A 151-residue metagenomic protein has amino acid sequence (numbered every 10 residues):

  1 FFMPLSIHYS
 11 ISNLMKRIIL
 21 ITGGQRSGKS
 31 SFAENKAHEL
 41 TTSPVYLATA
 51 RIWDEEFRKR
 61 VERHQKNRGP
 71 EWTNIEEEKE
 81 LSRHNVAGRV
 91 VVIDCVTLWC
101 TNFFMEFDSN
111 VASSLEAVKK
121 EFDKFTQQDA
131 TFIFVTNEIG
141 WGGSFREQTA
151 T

Functional and structural regions predicted by a protein language model:
F1-L14, R89-V90, S114-L115: Intrinsic disorder/low-complexity segments
K16, V90-I93, E116-D123: SAM-dependent methyltransferases
R17-I21, P44, R89-L98, A130-F134: Generic beta-sheet signal
I18-N85: Conserved P-loop
G28, I52-K59, V91, S109-E116 (+1 more regions): Residues at secondary-structure transition points
P70-S114: Helix-adjacent hinge/juxtasegments
C100-T151: Replace "adjacent to P-loop NTPase cores in ATP/GTP-dependent enzymes" with "adjacent to NTP-binding cores
